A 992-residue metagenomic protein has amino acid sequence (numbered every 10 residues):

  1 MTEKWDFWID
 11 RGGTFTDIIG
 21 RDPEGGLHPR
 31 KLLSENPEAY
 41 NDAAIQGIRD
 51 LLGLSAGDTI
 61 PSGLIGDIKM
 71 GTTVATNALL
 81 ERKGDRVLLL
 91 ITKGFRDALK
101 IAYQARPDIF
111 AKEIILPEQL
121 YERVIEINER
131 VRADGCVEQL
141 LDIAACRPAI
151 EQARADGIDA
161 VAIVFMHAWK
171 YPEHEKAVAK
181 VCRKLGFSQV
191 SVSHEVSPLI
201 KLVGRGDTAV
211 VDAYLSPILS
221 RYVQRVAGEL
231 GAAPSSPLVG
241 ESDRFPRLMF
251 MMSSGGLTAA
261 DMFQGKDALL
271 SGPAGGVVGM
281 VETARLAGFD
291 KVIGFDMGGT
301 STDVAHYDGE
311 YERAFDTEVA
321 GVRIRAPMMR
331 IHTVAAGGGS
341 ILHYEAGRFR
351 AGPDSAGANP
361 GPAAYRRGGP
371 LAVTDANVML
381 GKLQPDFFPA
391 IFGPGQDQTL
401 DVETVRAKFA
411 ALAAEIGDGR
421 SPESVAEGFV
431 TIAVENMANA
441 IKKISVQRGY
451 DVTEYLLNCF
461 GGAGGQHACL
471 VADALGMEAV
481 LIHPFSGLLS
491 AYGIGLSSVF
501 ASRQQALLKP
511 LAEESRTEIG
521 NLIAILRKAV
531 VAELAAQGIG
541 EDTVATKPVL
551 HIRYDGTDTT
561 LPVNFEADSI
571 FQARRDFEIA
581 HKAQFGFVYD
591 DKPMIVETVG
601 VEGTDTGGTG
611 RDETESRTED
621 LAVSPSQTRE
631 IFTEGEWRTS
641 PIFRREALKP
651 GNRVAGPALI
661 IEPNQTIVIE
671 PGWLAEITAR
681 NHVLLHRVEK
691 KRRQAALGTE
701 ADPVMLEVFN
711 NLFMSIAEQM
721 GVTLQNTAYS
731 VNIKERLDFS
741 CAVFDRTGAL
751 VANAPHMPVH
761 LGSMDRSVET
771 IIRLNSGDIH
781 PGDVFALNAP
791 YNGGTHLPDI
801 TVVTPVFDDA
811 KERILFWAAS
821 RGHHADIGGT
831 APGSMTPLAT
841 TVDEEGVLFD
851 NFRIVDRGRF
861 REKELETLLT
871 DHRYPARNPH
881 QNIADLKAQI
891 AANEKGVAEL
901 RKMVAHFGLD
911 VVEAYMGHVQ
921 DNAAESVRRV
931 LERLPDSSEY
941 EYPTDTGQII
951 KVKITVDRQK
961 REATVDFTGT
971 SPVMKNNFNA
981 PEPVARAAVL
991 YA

Functional and structural regions predicted by a protein language model:
M1-V87, R132, Q139-A162, E175-S193 (+13 more regions): N-terminal glycine/serine-rich phosphate-binding loop of ATP-dependent small-molecule kinases, especially carbohydrate
E3, A144, P148, Q152 (+11 more regions): C-terminal, non-catalytic interaction/recognition modules in large multi-subunit enzymes and RNPs
I9, I68-G71, L89-I91, Q189-H194 (+22 more regions): General beta-strand structural signal in soluble alpha/beta enzymes
F15-I19, P29-L33, E38-N41, I45-L52 (+5 more regions): Conserved phosphate-binding loops in N-terminal lobes of ATP-dependent enzymes of the actin/Hsp70/sugar-kinase
T16-R21, N77, T302-H306, S340-H343 (+2 more regions): Short beta-strand scaffold segments in enzyme catalytic cores
R21, R30-P37, L88-G94, K112-P117 (+6 more regions): Glycine-rich phosphate-binding loop of actin/hexokinase-like ATP-binding domains
L51, H194-K201, R205-T208, R221-P234 (+4 more regions): ATP-dependent carbohydrate kinase catalytic cores
L185-A209, G476-Y492: Conserved phosphate-binding/catalytic loops in two-lobed NTP-binding clefts
